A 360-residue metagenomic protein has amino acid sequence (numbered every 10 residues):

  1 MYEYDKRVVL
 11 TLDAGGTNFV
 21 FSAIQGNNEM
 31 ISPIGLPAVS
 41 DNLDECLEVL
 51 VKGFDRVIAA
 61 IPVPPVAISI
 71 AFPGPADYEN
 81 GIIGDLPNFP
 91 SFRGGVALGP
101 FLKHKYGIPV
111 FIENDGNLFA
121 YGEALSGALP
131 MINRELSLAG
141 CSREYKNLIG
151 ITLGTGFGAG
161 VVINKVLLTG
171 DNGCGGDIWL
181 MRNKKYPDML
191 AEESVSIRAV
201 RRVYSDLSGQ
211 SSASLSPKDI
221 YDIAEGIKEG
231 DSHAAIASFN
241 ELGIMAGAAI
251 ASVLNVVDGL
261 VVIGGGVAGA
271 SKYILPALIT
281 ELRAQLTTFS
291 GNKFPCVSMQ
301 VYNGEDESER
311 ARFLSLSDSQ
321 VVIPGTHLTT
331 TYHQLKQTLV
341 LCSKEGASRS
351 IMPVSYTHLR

Functional and structural regions predicted by a protein language model:
M1-V66, Y78-N80, H104-I108, S137-G140 (+1 more regions): ATP-binding/phosphotransfer module of carbohydrate and carboxylate kinases, centering on a glycine-rich
Y4, A67-S69, P75-M189, A347-R360: Phosphate-binding/catalytic loop of phosphoryl-transfer enzymes
